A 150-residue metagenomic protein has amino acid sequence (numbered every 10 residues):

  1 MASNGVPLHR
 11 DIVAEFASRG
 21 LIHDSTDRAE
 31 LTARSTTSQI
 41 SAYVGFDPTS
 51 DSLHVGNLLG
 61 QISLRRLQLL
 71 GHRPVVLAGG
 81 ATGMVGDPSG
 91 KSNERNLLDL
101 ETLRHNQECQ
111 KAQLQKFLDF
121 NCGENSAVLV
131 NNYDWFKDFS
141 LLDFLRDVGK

Functional and structural regions predicted by a protein language model:
M1-K150: NTP-dependent nucleotidyl-transfer catalytic core
